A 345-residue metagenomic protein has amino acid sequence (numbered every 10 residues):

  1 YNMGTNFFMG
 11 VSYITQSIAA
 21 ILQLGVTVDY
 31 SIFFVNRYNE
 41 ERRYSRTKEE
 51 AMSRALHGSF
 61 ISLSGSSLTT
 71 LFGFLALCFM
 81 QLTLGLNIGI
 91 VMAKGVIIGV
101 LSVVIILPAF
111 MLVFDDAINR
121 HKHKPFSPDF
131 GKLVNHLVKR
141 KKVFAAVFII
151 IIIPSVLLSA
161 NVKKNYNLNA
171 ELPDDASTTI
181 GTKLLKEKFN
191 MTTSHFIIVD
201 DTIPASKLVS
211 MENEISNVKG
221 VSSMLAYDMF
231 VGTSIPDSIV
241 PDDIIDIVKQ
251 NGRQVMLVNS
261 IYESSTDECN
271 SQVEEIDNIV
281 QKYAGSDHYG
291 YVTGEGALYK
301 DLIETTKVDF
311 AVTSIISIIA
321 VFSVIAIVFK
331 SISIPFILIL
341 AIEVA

Functional and structural regions predicted by a protein language model:
Y1-Y166, S271, K282-A345: Membrane-embedded transmembrane helical bundles of large multi-pass transporters/channels
K163-I334, L340-V344: Structured non-transmembrane domains adjacent to transmembrane bundles in polytopic membrane proteins
